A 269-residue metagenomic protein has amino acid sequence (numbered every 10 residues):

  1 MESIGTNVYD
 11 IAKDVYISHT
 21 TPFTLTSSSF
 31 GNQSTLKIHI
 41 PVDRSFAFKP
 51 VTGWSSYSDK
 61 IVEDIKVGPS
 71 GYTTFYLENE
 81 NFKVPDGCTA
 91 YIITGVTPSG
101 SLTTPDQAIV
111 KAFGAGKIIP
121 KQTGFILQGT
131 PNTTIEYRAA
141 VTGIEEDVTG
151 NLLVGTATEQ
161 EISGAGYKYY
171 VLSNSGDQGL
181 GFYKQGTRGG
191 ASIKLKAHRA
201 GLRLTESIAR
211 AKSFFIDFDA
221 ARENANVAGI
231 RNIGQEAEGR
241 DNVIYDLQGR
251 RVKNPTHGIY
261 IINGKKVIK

Functional and structural regions predicted by a protein language model:
M1-G68: Solvent-exposed loop and capping/linker segments of extracellular ligand-binding repeat ectodomains
L36-H39, T123-L127, I244, Y260-I262: Short hydrophobic/aromatic-rich beta-strand motifs
F46-S55, T133-A140, A209-I216, R250-K269: Short, surface-exposed terminal/edge motifs of secreted or surface/virion proteins that either
V62-D86, G114-Q178, T187-V227: A short, polar beta-strand/turn micro-motif
V84-P120: N-terminal low-complexity, intrinsically disordered segments
A90, F182, N242-I244: Short polybasic amphipathic segments
T94-L102, R222-K269: C-terminal outer-membrane/trafficking sorting elements
